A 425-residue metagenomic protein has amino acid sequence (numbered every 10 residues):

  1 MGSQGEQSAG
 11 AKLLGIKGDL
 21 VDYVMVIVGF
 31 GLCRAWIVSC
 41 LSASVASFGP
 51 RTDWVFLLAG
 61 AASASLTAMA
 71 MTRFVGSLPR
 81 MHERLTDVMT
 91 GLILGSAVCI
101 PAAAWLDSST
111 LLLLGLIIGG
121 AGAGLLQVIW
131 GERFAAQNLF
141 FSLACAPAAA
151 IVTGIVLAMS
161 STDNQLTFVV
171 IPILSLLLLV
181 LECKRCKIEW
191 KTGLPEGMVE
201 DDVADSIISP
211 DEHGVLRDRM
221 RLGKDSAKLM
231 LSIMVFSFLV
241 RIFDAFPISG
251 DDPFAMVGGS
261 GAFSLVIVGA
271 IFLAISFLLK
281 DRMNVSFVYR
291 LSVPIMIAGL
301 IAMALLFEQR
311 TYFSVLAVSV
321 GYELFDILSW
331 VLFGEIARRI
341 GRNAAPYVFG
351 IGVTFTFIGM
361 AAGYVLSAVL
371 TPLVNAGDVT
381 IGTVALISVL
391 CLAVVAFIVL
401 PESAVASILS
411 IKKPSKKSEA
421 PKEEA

Functional and structural regions predicted by a protein language model:
M1-A11, F140-F141, G154-I242, I275-M283: Intracellular loop-helix junctions on the cytosolic face of multi-pass helical membrane proteins
E6-L66, S226-A255, W330-V331: Helix-loop boundary and gating motifs at the non-cytosolic
A61-R73, G258-R282, I295, D326 (+1 more regions): Transmembrane alpha-helices of Major Facilitator/SLC transporters
S109-L126, R310-I327: Hydrophobic core of transmembrane alpha-helices in multi-pass small-molecule transporters, especially MFS/SLC-type
A123-Q137, L324-G341: Intracellular juxtamembrane helix-capping segments at the cytosolic ends of symmetry-related transmembrane helices
S286-D326: C-terminal transmembrane helical hairpin of 12-TM major facilitator-type secondary transporters
R342-P372: A late C-terminal transmembrane helix in Major Facilitator Superfamily
I398-A425: Membrane-proximal linker segments that couple transmembrane helices to downstream signaling/catalytic modules
